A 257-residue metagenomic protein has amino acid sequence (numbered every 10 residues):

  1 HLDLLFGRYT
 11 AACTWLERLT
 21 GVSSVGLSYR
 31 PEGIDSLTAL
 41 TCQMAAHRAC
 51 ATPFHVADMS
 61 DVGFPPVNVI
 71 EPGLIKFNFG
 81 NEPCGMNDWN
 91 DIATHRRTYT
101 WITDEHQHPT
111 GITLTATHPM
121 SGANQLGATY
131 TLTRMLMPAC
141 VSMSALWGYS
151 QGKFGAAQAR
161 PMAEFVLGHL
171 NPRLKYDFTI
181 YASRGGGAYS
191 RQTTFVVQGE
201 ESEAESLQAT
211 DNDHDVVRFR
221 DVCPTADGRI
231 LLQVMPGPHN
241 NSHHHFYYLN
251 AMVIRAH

Functional and structural regions predicted by a protein language model:
H1-I75: Conserved catalytic region of serine esterases and O-acyltransferases that act on ester linkages in lipids
A11, F79, Y176-I180, F195 (+1 more regions): Residue-level detector of buried hydrophobic side-chain packing in well-ordered secondary-structure elements
V67-A157, F219-H257: Low-complexity, Gly/Ser/Thr/Pro- and Asn/Asp-enriched, turn/coil-prone segments that serve as flexible N-terminal
A145, R160, E164-V166: Surface-exposed molecular-recognition determinants
A163, L170-G186: A short beta-strand element within beta-rich, extracytoplasmic domains of secreted/secretory-pathway proteins
F165, A182-E203: Short, surface-exposed beta-strand/strand-loop-strand elements in extracellular ectodomains
L167-N171, D221-C223: Short, flexible loop/turn segments at beta-strand junctions in immunoglobulin-like and fibronectin type III
S202-C223: Extracellular carbohydrate recognition and processing domains and analogous Trp-centered ligand-binding platforms
